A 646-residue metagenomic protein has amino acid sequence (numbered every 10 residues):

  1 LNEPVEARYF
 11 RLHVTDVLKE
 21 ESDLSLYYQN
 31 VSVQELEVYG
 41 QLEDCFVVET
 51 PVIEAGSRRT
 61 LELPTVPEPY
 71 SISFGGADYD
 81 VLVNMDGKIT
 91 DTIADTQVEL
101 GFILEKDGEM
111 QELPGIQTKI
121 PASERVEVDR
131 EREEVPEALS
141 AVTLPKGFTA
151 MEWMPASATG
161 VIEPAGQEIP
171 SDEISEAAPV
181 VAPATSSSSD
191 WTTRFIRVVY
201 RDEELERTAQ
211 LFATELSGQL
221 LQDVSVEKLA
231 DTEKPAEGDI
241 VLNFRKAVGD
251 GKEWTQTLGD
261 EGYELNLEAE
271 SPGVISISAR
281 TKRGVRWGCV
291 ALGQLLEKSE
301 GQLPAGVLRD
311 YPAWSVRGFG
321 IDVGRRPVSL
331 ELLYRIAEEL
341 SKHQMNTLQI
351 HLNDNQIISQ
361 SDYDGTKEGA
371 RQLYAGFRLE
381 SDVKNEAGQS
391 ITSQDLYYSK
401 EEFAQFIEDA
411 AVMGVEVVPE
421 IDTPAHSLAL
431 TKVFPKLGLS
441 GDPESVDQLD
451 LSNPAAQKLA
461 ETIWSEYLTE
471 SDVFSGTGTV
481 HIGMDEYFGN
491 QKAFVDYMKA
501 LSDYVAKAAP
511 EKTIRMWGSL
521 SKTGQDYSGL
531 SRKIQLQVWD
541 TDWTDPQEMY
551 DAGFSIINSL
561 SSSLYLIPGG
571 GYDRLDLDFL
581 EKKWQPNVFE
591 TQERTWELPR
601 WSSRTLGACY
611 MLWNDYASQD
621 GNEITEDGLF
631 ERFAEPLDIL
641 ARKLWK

Functional and structural regions predicted by a protein language model:
L1-E43: Aromatic, loop-rich ligand-recognition surfaces of beta-strand-rich domains
E43-S73: Solvent-exposed, low-complexity, repeat-rich "mucin-like" stalks and linkers
V83-D95, G101, I277: Extracellular/luminal low-complexity segments enriched in Ser/Thr/Pro
Q111-A122: C-terminal edge beta-strand
S123-R283, W287-R309, I514-T523, L530: Acidic, contiguous N-terminal accessory segments
L221, S528-R532, D542-K646: Flexible, acidic glycine-rich loops studded with aromatic residues
Q256-D447, A455-Q457, E461, S465-T479 (+1 more regions): Feature activates predominantly on carbohydrate-active enzymes
S440, S445-Q535, W539-D551: Active-site neighborhood of glycoside hydrolase catalytic domains
